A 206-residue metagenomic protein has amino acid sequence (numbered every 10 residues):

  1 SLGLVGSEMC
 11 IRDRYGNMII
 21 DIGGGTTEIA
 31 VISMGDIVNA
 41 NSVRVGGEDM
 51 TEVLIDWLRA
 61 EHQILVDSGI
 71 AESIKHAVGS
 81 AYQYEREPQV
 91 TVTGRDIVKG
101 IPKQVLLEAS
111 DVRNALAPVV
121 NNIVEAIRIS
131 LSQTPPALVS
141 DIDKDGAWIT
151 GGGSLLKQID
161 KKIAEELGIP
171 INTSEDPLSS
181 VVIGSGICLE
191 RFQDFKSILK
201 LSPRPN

Functional and structural regions predicted by a protein language model:
S1-I11: Single conserved hydrophobic/aromatic residue that forms the stacking wall/gate of nucleotide- or nucleobase-binding
R12-N39, R86, K157, S185: Gly/Thr-rich phosphate-binding beta-strand-loop-beta motif of the actin/hexokinase/Hsp70
D21, L54, I127, I149 (+1 more regions): Residue-level signature of catalytic and energy-coupling elements of molecular machines, predominantly ATP/GTP-dependent
S33-A117, I142: Phosphate-binding glycine-rich/basic clefts of nucleotide- and phosphate-handling proteins, predominantly
D67, I187-N206: Acidic, glycine/GT-rich loop-and beta-edge segments that sit at the periphery of enzyme/chaperone cores
A115-D143, C188-R191: Phosphate/ATP-binding catalytic cores across multiple sugar-kinase/actin-like superfamilies, primarily ASKHA
V139-I163: Glycine-rich phosphate-binding loops at beta-strand->alpha-helix junctions
K161-G186, F195, S202: Conserved phosphate-binding/catalytic loops in two-lobed NTP-binding clefts
